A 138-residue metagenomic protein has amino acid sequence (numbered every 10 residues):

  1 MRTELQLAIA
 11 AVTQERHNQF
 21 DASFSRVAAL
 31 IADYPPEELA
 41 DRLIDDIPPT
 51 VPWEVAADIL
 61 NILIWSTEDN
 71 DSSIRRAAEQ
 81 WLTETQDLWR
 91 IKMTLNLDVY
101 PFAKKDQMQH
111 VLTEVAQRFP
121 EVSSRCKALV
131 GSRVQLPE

Functional and structural regions predicted by a protein language model:
M1-I62: N-terminal alpha-helical scaffold/docking segments in eukaryotic complex subunits
R2-L7, D33-D45, E68-Q80, A103-E114 (+1 more regions): Amphipathic alpha-helical scaffolding segments comprising HEAT/armadillo-like alpha-solenoid repeats
E4-A11, R76-A77, Q86-L95, D106 (+1 more regions): Acidic interaction surfaces
E4-H17, V27, I74, P120-K127 (+1 more regions): Eukaryotic alpha-helical solenoid repeat scaffolds
Q14-N18, P49-T50, W81-L88, E114-E121: Short coil turns that connect the paired helices of HEAT/ARM alpha-solenoid repeats
A22-D33, A57-E68, I91-A103, S124-L136: Structural detector for internal amphipathic alpha-helices that build alpha-solenoid repeat scaffolds
D41-Q86, L97: Alpha-helical adaptor scaffolds
I59, R75-W81, H110-R118, A128-R133: Hydrophobic transmembrane alpha-helix bundles
